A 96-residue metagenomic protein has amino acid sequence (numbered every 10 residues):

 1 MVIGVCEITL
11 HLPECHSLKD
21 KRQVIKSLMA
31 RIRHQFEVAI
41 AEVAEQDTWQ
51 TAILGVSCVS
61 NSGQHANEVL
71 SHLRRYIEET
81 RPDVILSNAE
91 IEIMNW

Functional and structural regions predicted by a protein language model:
M1, R33, W49, E79-V84: A generic structural signal for short, non-catalytic loop/turn and secondary-structure boundary residues
M1-A39: N-terminal first-folded block
I3, A41-S62, I93-N95: Short, charge-patterned binding micro-sites
G4-I8, L54, S87-A89: Hydrophobic residues positioned within well-ordered beta-strands of beta-sheet architectures
V24-I25, V38-V43, V69, I77: Hydrophobic aliphatic residue packing
F36-V43, I85-I91: Short beta-strand elements
V59-W96: C-terminal structural segments of small proteins and small subunits
